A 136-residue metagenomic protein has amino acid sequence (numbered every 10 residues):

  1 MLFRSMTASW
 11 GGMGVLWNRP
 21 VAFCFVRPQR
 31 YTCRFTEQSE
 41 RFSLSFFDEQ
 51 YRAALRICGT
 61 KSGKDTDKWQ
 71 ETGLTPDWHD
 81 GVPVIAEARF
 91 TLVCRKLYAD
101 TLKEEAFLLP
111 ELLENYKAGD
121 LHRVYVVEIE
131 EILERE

Functional and structural regions predicted by a protein language model:
F3-E136: Active-site-proximal mixed secondary-structure blocks
